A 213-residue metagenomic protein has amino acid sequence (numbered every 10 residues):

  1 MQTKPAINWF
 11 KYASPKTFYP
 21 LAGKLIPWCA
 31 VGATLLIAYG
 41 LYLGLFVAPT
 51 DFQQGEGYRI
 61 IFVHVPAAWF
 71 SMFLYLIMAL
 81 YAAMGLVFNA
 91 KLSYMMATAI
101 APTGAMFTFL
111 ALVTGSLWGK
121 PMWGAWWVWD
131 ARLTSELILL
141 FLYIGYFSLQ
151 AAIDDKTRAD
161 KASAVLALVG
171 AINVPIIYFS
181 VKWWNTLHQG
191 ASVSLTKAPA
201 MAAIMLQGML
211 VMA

Functional and structural regions predicted by a protein language model:
Q2-K4, T103-Q150: Membrane-interface helix-loop-helix modules in multi-pass inner-membrane proteins
P15-G32: N-terminal membrane topogenic signal
T34-F52: Alpha-helical transmembrane segments of multi-pass membrane proteins
G55-I61, M122-S135, A159-S163: Non-cytosolic membrane-interface motifs at loop->transmembrane helix junctions
V65, N185-A213: Membrane-interface transmembrane-helix boundary segments in multi-pass integral membrane proteins
P66-Y81, I138-Q150, Q207-A213: Hydrophobic cores of alpha-helical transmembrane segments in multi-pass inner/ER membrane proteins, independent
V87-M106: Cytoplasmic juxtamembrane regions at transmembrane-helix boundaries
S163-S180: Hydrophobic alpha-helical membrane-insertion segments
